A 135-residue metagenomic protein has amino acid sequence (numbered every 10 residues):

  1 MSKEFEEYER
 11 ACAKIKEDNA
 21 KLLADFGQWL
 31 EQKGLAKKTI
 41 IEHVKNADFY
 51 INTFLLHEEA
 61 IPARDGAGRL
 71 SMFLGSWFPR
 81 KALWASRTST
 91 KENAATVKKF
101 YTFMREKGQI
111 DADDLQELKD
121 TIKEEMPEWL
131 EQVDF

Functional and structural regions predicted by a protein language model:
M1-F135: Charge-rich, intrinsically disordered N-terminal extensions that act as flexible nucleic-acid engagement or regulatory
